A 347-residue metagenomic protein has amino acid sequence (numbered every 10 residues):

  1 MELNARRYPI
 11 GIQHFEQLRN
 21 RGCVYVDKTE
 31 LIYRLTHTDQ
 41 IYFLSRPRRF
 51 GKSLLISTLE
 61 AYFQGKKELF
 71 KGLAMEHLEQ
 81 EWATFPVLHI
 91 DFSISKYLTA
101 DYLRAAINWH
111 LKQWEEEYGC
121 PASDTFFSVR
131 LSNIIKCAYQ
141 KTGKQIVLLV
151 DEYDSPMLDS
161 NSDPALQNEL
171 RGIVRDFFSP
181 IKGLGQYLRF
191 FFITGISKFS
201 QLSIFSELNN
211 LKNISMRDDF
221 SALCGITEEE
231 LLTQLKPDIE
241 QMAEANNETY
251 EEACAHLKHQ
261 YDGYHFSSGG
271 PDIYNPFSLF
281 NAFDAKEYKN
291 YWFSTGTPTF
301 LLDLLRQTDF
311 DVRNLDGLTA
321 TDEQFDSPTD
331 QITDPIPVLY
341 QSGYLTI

Functional and structural regions predicted by a protein language model:
M1-I347: Phosphate-binding site recognition
